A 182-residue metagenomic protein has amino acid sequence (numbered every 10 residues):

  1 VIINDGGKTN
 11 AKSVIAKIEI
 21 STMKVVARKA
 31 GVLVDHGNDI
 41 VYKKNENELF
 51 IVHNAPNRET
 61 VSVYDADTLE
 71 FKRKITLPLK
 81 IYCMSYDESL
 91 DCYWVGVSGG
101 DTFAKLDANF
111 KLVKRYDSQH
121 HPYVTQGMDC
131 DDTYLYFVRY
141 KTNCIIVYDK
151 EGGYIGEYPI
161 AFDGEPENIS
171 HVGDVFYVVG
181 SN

Functional and structural regions predicted by a protein language model:
I2-A11, F50-N57, Y93-G99, F137-K141 (+1 more regions): Conserved beta-strand positions in repeat-built beta-propeller and related beta-rich domains
I2-A30: Beta-propeller domains
T9-A16, N57-V63, G100-L106, T142-V147: Structural motif
M23-L49, H53: Blade-loop segments of beta-propeller domains
K24-G31, E70-T76, K111-H120, G153-P159: A short beta-strand motif characteristic of beta-propeller blades
V34-Y42, L77-E88, H121-C130, D163-G173: Repeated scaffold domains used in trafficking and secretory/extracellular systems, primarily beta-propellers
K80-Q119: Hydrophobic, aromatic-enriched interface-forming segments
H120-Y148: Loop/turn-rich, solvent-exposed surfaces of beta-rich toroidal or solenoidal domains
